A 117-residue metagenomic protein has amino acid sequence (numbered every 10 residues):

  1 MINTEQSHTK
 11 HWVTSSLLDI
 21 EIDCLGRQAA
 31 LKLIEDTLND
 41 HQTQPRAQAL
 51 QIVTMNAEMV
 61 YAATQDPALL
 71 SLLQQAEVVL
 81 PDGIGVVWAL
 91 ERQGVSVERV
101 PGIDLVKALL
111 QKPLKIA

Functional and structural regions predicted by a protein language model:
I2-R99, I103-K107: N-terminal nucleotide/polyanion-binding subdomain common to many enzyme families
L114-A117: An alpha-beta-alpha
